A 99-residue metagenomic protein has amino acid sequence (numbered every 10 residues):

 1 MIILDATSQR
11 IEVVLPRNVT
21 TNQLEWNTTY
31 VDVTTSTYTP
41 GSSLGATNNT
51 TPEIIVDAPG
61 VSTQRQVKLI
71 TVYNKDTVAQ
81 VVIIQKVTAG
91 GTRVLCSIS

Functional and structural regions predicted by a protein language model:
M1-S99: Surface-exposed, low-hydrophobicity beta-strand/loop segments enriched in small/polar/acidic residues
